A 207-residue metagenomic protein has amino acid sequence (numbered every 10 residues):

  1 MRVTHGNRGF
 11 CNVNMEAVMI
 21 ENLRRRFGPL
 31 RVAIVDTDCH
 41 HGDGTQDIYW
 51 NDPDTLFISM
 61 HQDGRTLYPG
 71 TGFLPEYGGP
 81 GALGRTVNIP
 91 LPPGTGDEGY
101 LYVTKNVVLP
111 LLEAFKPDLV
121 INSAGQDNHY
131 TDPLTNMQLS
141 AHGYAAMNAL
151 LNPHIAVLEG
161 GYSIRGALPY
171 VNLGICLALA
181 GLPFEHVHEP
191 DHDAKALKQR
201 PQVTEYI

Functional and structural regions predicted by a protein language model:
M1-I207: A general "terminal functional-core" signal
